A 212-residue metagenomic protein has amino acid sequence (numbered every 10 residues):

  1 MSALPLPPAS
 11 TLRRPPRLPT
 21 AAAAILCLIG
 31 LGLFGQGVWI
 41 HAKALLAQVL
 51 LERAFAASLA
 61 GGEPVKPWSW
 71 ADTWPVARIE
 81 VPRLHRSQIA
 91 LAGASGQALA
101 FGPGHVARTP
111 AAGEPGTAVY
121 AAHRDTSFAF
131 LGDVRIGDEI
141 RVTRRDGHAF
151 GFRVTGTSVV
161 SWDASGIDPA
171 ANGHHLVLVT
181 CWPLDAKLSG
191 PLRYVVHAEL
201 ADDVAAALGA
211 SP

Functional and structural regions predicted by a protein language model:
M1-P16: N-terminal Lys/Arg-rich, disordered targeting/topogenic segments
R17-P212: Solvent-exposed, non-transmembrane regions of membrane-associated and secreted proteins
